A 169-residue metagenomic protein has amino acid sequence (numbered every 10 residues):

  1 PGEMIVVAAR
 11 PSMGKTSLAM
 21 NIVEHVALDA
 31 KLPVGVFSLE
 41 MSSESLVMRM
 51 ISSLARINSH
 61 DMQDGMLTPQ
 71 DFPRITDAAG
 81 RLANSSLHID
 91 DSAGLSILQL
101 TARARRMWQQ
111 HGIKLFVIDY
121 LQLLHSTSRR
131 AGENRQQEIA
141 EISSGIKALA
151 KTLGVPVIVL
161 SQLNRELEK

Functional and structural regions predicted by a protein language model:
P1-G2: Pre-Walker A segment
I5-V6, G35: Short hydrophobic/aromatic beta-strand immediately N-terminal to the Walker A/P-loop
P11: The conserved Walker
K15-T16: Conserved lysine of the Walker
N21, H25-G112, S126: Cytosolic-facing regulatory segments adjacent to core modules
H25-L28, Q137-V159: Substrate-engagement module of ASCE P-loop NTPases
L124-S128, N164-K169: Short, solvent-exposed loop/turn segments at secondary-structure junctions
